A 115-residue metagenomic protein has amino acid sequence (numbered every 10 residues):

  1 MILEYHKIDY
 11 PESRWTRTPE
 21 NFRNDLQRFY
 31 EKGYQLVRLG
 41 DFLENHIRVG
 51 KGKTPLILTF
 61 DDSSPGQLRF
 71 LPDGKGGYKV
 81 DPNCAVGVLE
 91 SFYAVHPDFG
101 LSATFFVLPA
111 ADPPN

Functional and structural regions predicted by a protein language model:
M1-N115: Active-site beta->alpha N-cap acidic-glycine motif
